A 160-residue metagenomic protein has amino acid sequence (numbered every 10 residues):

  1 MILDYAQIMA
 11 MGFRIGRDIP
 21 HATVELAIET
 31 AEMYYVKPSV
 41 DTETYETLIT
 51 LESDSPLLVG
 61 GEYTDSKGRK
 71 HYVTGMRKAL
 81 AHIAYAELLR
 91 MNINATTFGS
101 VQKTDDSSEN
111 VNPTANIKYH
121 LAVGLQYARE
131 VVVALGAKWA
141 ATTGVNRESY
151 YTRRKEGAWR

Functional and structural regions predicted by a protein language model:
M1-G75, M91, V132-R160: Conserved short "hinge" loops at termini or chain/domain junctions
T30, I83, V123, Y127-E130: Charged, amphipathic alpha-helical oligomerization/scaffolding segments
A31, V36, Y85, R90-N92 (+2 more regions): Long, charged/polar, soluble alpha-helical segments
Y45-T50, T97-K103: Short, glycine/acidic-rich hinge or "gate" loops at secondary-structure transitions that mediate conformational
V73-T96: Elongated alpha-helical scaffolds
N92-N94, N110-N112, N116, N146: Detector for Asparagine
V101-Y127: An exposed acidic His-Trp-rich patch
